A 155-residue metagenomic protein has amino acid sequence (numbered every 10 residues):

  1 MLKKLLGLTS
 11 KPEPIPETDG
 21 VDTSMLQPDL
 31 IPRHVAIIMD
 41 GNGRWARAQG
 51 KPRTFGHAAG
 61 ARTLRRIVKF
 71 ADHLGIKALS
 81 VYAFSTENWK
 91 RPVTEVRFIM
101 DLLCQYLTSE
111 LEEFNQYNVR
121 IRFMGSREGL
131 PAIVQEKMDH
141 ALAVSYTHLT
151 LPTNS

Functional and structural regions predicted by a protein language model:
M1-L149, S155: Flexible, compositionally biased loop and terminal segments
